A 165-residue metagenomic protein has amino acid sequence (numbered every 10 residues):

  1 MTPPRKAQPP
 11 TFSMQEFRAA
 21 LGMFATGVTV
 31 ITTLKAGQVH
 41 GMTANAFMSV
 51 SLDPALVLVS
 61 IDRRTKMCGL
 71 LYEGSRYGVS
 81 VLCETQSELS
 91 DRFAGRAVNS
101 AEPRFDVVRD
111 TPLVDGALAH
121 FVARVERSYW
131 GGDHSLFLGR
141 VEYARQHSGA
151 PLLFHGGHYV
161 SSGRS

Functional and structural regions predicted by a protein language model:
M1-S165: Basic, polyanion-binding surface patches
